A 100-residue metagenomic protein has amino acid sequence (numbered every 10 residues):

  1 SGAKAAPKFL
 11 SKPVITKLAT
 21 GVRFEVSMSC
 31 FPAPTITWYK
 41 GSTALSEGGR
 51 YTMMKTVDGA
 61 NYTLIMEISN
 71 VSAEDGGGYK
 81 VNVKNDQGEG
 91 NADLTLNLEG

Functional and structural regions predicted by a protein language model:
S1-G100: Immunoglobulin-superfamily
